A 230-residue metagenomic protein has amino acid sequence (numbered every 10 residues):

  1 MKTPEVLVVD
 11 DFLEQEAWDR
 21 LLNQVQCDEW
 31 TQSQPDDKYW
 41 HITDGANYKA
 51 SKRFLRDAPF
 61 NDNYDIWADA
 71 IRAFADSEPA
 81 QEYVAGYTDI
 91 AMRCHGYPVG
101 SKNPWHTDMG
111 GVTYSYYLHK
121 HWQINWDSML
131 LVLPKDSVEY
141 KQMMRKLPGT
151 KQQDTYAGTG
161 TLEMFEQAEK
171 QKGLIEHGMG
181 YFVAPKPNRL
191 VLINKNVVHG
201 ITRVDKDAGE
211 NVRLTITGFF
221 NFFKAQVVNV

Functional and structural regions predicted by a protein language model:
M1-A80, K102: Non-heme Fe(II)/2-oxoglutarate
G86-V230: Catalytic core of non-heme Fe(II) oxygenases with the double-stranded beta-helix
